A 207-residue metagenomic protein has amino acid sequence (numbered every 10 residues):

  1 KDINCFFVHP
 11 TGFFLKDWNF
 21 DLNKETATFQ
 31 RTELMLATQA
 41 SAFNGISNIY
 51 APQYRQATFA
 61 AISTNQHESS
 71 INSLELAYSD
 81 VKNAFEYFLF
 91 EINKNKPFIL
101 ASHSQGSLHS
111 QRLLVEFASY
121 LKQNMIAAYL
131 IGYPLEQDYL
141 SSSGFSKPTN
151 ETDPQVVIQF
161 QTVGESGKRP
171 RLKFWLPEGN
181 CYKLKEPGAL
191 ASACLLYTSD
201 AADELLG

Functional and structural regions predicted by a protein language model:
F6-F7, Y50-Q53, I99, A127-L130 (+1 more regions): Structural recognition of the beta-strand scaffold that forms the well-ordered cores of secreted hydrolase catalytic
H9-K96: Active-site catalytic motif of lipid deacylating hydrolases and related acyltransferases
T11-F14, Q56-F59, Q105-L108, Y133-Q137 (+1 more regions): Solvent-exposed loop/turn segments at secondary-structure junctions within structured extracellular/periplasmic domains
E75, S79-P154: Serine-dependent carboxylesterase/thioesterase catalytic core of lipase-like alpha/beta-hydrolase/SGNH enzymes
S142-C194: Glycine-rich (often Gly-Gly/Gly-Pro-rich) flexible segments and glycine-rich loop motifs, frequently accented by
Y197-E204: Conserved small/polar residues in nucleotide/adenosyl-binding loops
